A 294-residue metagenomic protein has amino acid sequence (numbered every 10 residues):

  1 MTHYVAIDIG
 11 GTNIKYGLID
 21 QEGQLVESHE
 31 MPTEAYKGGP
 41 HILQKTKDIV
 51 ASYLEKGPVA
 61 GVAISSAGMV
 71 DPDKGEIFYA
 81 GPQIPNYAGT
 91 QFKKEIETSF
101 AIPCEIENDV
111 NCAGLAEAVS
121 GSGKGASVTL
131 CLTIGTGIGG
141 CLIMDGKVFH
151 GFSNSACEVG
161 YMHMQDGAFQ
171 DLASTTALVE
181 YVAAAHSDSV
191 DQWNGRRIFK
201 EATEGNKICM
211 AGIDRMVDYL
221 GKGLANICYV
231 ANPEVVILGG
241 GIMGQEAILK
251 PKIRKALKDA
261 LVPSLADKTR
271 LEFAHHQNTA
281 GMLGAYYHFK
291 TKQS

Functional and structural regions predicted by a protein language model:
M1-G61, D71-K74, I96-C104, A116-V128 (+1 more regions): ATP-binding/phosphotransfer module of carbohydrate and carboxylate kinases, centering on a glycine-rich
L25, I77, V148-F149: Hydrophobic "anchor" residues
S28-E30, A80, G151: Residue-level detector of high-confidence beta-strand sites
T33-E34, P85, A156-E158: A short acidic/small-residue loop/turn micro-motif
E76-G89: A charged helix-plus-loop insertion that forms the helical arch/lid used to bind and gate nucleic-acid substrates
I106-V110: Short loop/edge segments at beta-strand edges and connector loops that shape dinucleotide/nucleotide cofactor-binding
K124-T176: Glycine-rich phosphate-binding loop of actin/hexokinase-like ATP-binding domains
